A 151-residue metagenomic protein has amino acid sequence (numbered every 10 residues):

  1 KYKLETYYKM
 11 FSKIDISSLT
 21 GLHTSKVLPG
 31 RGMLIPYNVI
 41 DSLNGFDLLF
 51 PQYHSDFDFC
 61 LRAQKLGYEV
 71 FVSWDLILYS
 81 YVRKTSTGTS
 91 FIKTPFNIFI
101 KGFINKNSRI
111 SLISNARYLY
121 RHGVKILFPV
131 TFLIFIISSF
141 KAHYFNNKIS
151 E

Functional and structural regions predicted by a protein language model:
K1-N44: Acidic/His-rich active-site region of diverse nucleotide-sugar glycosyltransferases
T20-R31, E69-F71, K106-S114: Low-complexity, flexible helical/coil segments
T24-S25, D47-L49, F103-I104: A generic structural signal for short
L28, G32-I35, V39-N44, L49-L76: A short, conserved alpha-helix in the catalytic core of glycosyltransferases
D56, Y79-S80, F135-I136: Short secondary-structure capping/turn micro-motifs that flank functional sites
L66-I98: Active-site donor/metal-binding and catalytic loop motifs of nucleotide-sugar-dependent glycosylation enzymes
F91-E151: Non-catalytic, C-terminal membrane-associated alpha-helical segments of glycosyltransferases
